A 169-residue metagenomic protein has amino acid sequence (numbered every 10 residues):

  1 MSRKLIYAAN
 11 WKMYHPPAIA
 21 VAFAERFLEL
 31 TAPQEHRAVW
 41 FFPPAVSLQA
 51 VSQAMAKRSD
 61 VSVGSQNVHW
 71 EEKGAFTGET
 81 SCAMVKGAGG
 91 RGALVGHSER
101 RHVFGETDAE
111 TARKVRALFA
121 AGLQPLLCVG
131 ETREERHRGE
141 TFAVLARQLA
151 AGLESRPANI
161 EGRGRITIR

Functional and structural regions predicted by a protein language model:
M1-R169: Active-site loop-to-helix "anion-binding N-cap" substructures in soluble metabolic enzymes
